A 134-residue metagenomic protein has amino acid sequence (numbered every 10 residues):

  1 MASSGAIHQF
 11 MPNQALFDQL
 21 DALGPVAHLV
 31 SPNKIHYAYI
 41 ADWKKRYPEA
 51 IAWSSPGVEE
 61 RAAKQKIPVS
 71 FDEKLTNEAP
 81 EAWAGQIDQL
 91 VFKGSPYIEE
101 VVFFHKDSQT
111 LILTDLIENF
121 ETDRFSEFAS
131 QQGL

Functional and structural regions predicted by a protein language model:
M1-G5, P12-Q14, L20-H28: Non-catalytic interaction surface on structured domains
M1-M11, I67-G133: Catalytic core of the metallo-beta-lactamase
P12-N13, I35-Y37, E59, I117-N119: Short, solvent-exposed loop/turn segments at secondary-structure junctions
A15-L16, Y39, E99: Short acidic active-site motifs
L16, L20, A129-Q132: Generic structural signal of hydrophobic/aromatic residues within well-ordered alpha-helices of folded domains
Q19-P80: Active-site HxH/HxHxD metal-binding segment of metal-dependent hydrolases
